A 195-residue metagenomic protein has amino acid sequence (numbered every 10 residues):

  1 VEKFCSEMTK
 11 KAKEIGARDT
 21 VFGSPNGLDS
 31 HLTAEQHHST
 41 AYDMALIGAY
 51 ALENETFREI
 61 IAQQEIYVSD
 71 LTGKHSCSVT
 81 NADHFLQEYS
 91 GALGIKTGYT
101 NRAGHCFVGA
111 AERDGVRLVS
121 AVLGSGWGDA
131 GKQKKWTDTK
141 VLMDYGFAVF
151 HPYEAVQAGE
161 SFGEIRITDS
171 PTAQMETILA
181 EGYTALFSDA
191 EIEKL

Functional and structural regions predicted by a protein language model:
V1-A49: Mid-domain, small-residue-enriched loop/turn segments at the edges of structured enzyme/sensor domains
A17-R18, E35-L195: Domain-terminus/edge residues, biased toward the C-terminal soluble/receptor-binding domains of extracytoplasmic
